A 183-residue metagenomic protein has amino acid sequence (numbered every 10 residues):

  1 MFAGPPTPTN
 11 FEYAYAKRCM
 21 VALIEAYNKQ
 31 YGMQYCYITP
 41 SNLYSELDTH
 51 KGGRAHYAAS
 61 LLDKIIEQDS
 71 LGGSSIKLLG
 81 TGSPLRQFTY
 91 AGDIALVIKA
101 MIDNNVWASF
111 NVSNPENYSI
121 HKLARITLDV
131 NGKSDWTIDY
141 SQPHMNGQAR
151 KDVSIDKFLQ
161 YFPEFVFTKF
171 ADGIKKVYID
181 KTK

Functional and structural regions predicted by a protein language model:
M1-Y37, N42-G52: Catalytic helix-loop patch of NAD(P)-dependent Rossmann-fold dehydrogenases
R18-E25, A58-D63, A95-L96, H121: Conserved active-site helix of classical SDR/Rossmann-fold NAD(P)-dependent CH-OH oxidoreductases
Q30, I65-I66: Short beta-strand/turn micro-motifs at beta-sheet edges
R54-H56: Short, hinge-like loop/turn segments at secondary-structure boundaries
E67-K183: C-terminal substrate-binding subdomain of Rossmann-fold SDR/epimerase-dehydratase oxidoreductases
